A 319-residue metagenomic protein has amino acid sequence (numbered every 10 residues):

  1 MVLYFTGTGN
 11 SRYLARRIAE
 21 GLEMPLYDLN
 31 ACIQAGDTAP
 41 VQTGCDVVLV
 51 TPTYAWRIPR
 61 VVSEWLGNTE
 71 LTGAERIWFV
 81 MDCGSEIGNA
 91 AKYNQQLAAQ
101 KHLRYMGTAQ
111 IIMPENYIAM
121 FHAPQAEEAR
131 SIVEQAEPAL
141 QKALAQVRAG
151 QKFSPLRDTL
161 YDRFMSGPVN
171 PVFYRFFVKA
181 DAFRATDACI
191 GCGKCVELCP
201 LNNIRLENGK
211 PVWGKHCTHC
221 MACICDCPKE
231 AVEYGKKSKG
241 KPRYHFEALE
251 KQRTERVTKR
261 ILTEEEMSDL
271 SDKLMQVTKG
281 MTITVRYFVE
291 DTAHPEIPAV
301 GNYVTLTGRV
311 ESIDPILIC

Functional and structural regions predicted by a protein language model:
M1-V2, T6-L14, E20-I33, D37-T51 (+3 more regions): FMN-binding flavodoxin-like domain, especially the glycine-rich phosphate-binding loop
L160-P200: A mid-sequence, solvent-exposed acidic-amphipathic segment
R184-A185, I190-V212, H216-T218, A222-G240: Iron-sulfur cluster-binding cysteine motifs and their immediate structural context in ferredoxin-like electron-transfer
E230-T258: Long, positively charged, glycine-interspersed low-complexity recognition regions
E255-Y303: Short glycine-rich, low-complexity segments
I316-C319: Short aromatic-glycine-enriched beta-strand elements
